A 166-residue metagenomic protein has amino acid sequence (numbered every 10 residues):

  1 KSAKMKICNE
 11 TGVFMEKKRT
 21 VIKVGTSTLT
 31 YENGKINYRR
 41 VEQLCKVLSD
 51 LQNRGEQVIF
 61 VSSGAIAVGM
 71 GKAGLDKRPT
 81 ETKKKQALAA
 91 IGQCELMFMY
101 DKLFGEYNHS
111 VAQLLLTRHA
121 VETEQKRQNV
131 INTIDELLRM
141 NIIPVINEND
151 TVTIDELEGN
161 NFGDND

Functional and structural regions predicted by a protein language model:
K6-D166: Nucleotide/pyrophosphate-binding catalytic subdomain
